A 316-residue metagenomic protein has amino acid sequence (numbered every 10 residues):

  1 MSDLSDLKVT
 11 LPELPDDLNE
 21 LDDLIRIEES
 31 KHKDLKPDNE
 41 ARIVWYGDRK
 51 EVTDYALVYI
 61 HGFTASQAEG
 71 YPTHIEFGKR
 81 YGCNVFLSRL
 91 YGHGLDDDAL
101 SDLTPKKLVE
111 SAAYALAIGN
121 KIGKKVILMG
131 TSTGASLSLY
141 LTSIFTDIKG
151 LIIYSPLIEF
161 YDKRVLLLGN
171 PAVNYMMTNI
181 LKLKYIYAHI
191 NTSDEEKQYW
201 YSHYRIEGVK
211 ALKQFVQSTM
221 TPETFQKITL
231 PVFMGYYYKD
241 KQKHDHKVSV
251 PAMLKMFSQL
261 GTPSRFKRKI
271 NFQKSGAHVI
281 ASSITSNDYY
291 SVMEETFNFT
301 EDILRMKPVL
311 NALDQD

Functional and structural regions predicted by a protein language model:
V9-E40, P156-T224, N271-F272, I280-T285: The alpha/beta-hydrolase serine catalytic core
L35-L90: Short, surface-exposed "cap/lid" segments of acyl-processing enzymes
W45-E51, K197-G276, D288-N311: Serine-hydrolase catalytic core
R89-G94, L157, Q273: Short beta-to-alpha linker loops that shape the active-site pocket of alpha/beta-hydrolase fold enzymes
L95-I122: Catalytic nucleophile-loop/oxyanion-hole region of alpha/beta-hydrolase and closely related hydrolase-like folds
G119, M129-S138: Gly/Ala-rich beta-loop-alpha elbow adjacent to hydrolase catalytic centers
A135-T146, L151: Short glycine-enriched nucleophile-adjacent loop and the immediately C-terminal alpha-helix near the catalytic center
Y154-S155, G235: Alpha/beta-hydrolase-fold catalytic nucleophile elbow
